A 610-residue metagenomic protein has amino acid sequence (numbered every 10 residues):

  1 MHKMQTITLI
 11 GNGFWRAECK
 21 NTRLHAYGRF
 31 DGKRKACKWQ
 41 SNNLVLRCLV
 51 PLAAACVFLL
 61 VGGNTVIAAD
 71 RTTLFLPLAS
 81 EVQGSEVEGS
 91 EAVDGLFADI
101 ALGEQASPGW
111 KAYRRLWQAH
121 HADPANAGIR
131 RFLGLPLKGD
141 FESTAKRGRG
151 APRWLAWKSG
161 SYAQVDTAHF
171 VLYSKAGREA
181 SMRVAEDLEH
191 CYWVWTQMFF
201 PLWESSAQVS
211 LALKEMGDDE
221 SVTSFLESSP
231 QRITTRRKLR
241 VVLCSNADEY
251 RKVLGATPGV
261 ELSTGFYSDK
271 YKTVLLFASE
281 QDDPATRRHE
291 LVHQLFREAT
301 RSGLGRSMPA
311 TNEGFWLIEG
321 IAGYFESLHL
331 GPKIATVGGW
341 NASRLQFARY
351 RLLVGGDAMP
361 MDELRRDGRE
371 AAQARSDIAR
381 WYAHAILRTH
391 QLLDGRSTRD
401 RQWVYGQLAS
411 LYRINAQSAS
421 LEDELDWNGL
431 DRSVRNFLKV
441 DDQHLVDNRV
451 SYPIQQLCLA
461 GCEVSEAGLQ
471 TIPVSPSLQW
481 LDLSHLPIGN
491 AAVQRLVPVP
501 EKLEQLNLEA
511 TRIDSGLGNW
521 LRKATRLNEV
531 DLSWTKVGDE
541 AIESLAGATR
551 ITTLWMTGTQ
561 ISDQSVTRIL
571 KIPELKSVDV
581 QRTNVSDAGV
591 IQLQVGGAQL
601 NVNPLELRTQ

Functional and structural regions predicted by a protein language model:
M1-L46: N-terminal secretory signal peptides that target proteins for export/translocation
L49-G62: Bacterial N-terminal signal peptides
A68-V165, V440-L445, P453-Q456, A460 (+7 more regions): N-terminal low-structure segments adjacent to metalloprotease catalytic domains across cellular compartments
A69-L74, Q83, E88, S410-P487 (+3 more regions): Beta/coil-rich, acidic/histidine-enriched accessory regions frequently appended to metallopeptidases
K158, G259-V274, D282, T286 (+1 more regions): Acidic/His/Gly-enriched intrinsically disordered linker/tail segments that often contain short helix/coil "MoRF-like"
G160-G314, I414-S418: Juxtacatalytic substrate-recognition/specificity segment
L459-V464, D482-I488, K502, N507-I513 (+7 more regions): Concave beta-strand-loop units of leucine-rich repeat
L469-S475, V493-P500, G518-A524, I542-A548 (+2 more regions): A structural signal for leucine-rich repeat
